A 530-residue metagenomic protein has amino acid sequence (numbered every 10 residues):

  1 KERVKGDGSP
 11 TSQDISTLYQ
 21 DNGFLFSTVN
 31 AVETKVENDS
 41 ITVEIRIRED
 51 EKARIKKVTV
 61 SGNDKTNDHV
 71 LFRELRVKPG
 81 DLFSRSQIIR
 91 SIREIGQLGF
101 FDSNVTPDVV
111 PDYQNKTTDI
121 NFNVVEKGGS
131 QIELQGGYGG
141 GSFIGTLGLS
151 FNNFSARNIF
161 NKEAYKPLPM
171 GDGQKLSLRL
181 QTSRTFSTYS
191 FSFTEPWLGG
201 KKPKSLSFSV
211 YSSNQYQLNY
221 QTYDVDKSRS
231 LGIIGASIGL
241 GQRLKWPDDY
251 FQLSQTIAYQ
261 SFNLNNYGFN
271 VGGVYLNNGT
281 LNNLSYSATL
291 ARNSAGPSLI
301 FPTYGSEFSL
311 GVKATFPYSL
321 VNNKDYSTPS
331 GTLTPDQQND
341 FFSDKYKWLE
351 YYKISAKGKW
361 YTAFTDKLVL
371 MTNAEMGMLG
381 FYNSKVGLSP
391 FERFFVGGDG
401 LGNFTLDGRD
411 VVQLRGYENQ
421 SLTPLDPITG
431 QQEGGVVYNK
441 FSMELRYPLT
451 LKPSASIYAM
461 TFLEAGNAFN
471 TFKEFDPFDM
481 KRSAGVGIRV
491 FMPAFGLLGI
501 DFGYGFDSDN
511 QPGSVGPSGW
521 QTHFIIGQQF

Functional and structural regions predicted by a protein language model:
K1-Y138, S142, I159-S190, I354-K357 (+2 more regions): Periplasmic polypeptide-binding modules associated with outer-membrane biogenesis and secretion
R54-K57, D68-L71, R85, N104 (+12 more regions): Extended hydrophobic-aromatic, low-complexity segments
D68, G139-G141, N153, V210-S212 (+4 more regions): Active/binding-pocket-proximal capping segment
S84-E307, G416, L422, L497 (+1 more regions): Gram-negative/organellar outer-membrane beta-barrel architecture
G99-V105, K313-T315, L449-P453: Long hydrophobic segments that form regular secondary structure
Y113-K116, S130-Q131, G137-G139, N270-L449 (+4 more regions): C-terminal outer-membrane beta-barrel translocator/porin domains of Gram-negative envelope proteins and their
T471, F475-L498: Strand-loop-strand
